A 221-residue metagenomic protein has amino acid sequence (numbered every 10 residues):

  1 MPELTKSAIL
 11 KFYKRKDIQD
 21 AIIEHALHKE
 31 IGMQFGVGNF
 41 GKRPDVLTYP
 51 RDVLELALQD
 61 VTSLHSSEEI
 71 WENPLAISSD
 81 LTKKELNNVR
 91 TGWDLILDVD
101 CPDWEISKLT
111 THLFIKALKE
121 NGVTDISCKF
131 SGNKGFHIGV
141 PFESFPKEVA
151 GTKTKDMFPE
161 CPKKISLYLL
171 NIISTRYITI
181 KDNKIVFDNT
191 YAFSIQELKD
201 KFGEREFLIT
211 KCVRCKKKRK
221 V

Functional and structural regions predicted by a protein language model:
M1-D94, C101-W104, T110, E148 (+2 more regions): DNA replication initiation on ssDNA origins
I70, V99-C101, L118, G122 (+1 more regions): Generic hydrophobic/packing signal
S79-N87, I115-K116, V123-S131: Catalytic micro-motifs at enzyme active sites that drive phosphoryl/nucleotidyl and oxygen chemistry
D94-L97, D125-T154: Histidine-centered divalent-metal-coordination microenvironment in nucleic-acid enzymes
I96, T111, I115, I126 (+3 more regions): Generic hydrophobic/packing signal
I106-T124, P159-I173: Long, well-ordered alpha-helical scaffolding segments within enzyme catalytic domains, especially pronounced
S127-K134, T179-N189: Short, glycine/acidic-rich hinge or "gate" loops at secondary-structure transitions that mediate conformational
